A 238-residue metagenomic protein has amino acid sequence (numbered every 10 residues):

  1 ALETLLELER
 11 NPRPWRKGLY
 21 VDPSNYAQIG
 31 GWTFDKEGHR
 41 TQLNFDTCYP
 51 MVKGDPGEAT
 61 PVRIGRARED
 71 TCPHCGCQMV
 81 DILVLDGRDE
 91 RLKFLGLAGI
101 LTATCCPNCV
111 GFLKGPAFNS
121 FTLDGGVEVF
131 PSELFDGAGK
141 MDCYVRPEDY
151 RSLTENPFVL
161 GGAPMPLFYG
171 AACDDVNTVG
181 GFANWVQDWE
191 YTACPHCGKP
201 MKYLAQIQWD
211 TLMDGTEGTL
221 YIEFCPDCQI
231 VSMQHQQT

Functional and structural regions predicted by a protein language model:
A1-T238: Preference for intrinsically disordered or flexible, low-complexity segments and adjacent hinge/connector residues
